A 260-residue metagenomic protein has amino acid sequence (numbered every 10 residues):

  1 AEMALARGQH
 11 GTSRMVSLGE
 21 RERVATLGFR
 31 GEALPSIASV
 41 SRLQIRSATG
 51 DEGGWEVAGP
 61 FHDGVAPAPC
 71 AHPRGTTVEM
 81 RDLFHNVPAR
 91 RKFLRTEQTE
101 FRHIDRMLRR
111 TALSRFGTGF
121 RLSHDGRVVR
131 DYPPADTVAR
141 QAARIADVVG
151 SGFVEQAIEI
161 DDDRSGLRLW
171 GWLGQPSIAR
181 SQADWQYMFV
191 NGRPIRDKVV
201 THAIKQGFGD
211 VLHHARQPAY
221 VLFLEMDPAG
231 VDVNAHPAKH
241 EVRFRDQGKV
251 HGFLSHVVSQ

Functional and structural regions predicted by a protein language model:
A1-Q260: N-terminal phosphate-binding caps/lids of nucleotide- and nucleic-acid-binding domains
